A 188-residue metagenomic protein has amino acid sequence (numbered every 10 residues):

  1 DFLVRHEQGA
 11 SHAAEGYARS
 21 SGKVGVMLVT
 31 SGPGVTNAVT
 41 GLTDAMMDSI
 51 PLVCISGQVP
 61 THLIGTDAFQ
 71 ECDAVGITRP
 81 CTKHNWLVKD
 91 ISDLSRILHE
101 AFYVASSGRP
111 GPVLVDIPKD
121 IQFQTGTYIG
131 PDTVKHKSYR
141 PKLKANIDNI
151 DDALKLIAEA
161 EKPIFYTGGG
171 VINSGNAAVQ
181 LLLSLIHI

Functional and structural regions predicted by a protein language model:
D1-I186: N-terminal alpha/beta PP-like core and its mobile active-site loop of ThDP/TPP-dependent enzymes
